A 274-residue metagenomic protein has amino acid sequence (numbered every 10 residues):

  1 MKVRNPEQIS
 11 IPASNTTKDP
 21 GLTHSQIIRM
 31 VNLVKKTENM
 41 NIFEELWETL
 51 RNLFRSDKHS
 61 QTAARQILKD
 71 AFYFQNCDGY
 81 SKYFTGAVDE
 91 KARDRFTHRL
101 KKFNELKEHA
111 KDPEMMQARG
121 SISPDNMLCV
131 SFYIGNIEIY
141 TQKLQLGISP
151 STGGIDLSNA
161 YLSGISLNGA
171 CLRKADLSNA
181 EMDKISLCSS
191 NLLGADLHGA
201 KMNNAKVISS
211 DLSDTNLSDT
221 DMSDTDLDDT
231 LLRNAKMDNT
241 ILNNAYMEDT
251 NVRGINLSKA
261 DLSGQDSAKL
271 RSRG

Functional and structural regions predicted by a protein language model:
M1-M30, L46, L50: Non-Sec secretion/translocation targeting segments of pathogen effectors
E7-A13, L100-D156, D266, R273-G274: N-terminal capping/linker segments that flank leucine-rich repeat
I27-N41: Intrinsically disordered, low-complexity regulatory segments in eukaryotic proteins
T37, Y83-A87, R119, N216 (+2 more regions): Extended non-catalytic scaffold regions that mediate assembly and binding in large macromolecular machines
M40-R55, C171, C188-N191: Type III/flagellar secretion export determinants
E44-E90: Low-complexity, charge- and small-residue-enriched intrinsically disordered regions
I139-G274: Tandem repeat scaffolds
